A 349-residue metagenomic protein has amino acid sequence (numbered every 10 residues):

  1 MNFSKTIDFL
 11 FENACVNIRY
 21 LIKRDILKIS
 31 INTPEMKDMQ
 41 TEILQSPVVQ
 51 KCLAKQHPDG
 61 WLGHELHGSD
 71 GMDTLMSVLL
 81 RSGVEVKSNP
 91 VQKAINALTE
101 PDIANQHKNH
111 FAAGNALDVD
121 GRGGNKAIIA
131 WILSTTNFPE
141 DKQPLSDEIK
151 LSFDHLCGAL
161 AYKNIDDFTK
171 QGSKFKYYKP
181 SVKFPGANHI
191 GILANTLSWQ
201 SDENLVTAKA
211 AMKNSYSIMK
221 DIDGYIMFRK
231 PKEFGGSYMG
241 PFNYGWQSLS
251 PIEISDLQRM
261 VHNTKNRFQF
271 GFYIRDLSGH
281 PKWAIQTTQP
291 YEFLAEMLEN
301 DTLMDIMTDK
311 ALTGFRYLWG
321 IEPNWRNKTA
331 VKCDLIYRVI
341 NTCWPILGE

Functional and structural regions predicted by a protein language model:
M1-E349: Preference for long, amphipathic alpha-helical scaffolds in soluble/luminal domains and all-alpha bundles
